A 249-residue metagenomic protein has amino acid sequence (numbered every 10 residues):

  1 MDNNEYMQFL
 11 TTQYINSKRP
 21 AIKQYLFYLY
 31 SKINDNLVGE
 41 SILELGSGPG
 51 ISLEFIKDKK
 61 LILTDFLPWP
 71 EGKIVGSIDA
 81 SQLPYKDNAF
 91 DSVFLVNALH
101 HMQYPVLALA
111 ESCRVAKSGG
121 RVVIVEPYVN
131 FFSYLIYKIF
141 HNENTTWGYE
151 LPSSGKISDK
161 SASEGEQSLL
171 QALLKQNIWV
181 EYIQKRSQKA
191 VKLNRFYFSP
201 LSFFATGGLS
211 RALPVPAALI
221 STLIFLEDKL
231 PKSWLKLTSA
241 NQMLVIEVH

Functional and structural regions predicted by a protein language model:
R19-E40: Conserved alpha-helix/loop element of class I SAM-dependent methyltransferases that forms part of the SAM/SAH-binding
L43-Q82, L107: Class I SAM-dependent methyltransferase SAM/SAH-binding core
S81-V93: A short acidic, Gly/Pro-enriched loop at the edge of an enzyme's catalytic core that lines a small-molecule cofactor
L95-A98, I124: A short beta-strand submotif of the Rossmann-like class I SAM-dependent methyltransferase core that lines
V106-R121: A short glycine-rich, Lys/Arg-flanked "PGG" loop and its adjoining helix->strand segment in the class I
V122-S158: Conserved class I S-adenosyl-L-methionine
Q167-K189, L193-R195: Short alpha-helix
K189-H249: A C-terminal cap/extension of S-adenosyl-L-methionine-dependent methyltransferases that defines the acceptor-substrate
